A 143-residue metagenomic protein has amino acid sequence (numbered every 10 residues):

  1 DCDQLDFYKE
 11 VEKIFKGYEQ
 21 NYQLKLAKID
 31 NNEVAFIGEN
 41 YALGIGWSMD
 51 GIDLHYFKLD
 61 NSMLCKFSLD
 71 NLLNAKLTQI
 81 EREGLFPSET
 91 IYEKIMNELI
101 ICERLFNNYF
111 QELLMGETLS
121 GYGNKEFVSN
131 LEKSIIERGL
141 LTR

Functional and structural regions predicted by a protein language model:
D1-I14, L26-R143: Intrinsically disordered, low-complexity regulatory regions enriched in serine/threonine/proline and acidic residues
